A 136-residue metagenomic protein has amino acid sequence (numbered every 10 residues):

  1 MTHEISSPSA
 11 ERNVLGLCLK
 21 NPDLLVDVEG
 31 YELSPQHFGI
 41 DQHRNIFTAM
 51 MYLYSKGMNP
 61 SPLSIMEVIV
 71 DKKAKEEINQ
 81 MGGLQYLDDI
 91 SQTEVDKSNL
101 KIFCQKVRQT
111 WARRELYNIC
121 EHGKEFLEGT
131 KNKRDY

Functional and structural regions predicted by a protein language model:
M1-A112: Noncatalytic partner-interaction/assembly domains of nucleic-acid and motor enzyme complexes, especially the accessory
L116-E121, E125-Y136: Non-catalytic interaction/clamp surfaces of large macromolecular machines
